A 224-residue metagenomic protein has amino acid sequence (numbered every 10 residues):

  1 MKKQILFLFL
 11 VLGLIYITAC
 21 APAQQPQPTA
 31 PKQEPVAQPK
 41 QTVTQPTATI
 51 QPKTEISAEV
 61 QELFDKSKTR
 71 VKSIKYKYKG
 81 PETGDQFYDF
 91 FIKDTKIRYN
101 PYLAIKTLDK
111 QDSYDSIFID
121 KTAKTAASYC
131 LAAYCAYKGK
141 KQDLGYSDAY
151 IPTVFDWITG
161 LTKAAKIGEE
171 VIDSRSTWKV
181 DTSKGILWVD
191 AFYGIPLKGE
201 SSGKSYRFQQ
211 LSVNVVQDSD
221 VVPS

Functional and structural regions predicted by a protein language model:
M1-Q4: Positively charged n-region of N-terminal signal peptides that target proteins for export
F9-I17: Bacterial N-terminal signal peptides
C20-I97, A133, K138-K141, D218-S224: N-terminal leader/targeting segments and the immediate start of mature chains
F64-K68, F87-K93, I117-I119, K163-V171 (+1 more regions): Short, exposed beta-strand/loop patches in secreted or surface proteins that constitute
K68-K77, K93-I105, I172-D181, F192-K198: Short, hydrophobic/aromatic-rich segments at coil-to-beta transitions
P81-D85, I172-W178, Y193-S224: Acidic, serine/threonine-rich low-complexity disordered tracts
D85-Y150, Y193-Q210: An acidic-aromatic
Y137-K140, D148-S201: Extended beta-strand-rich segments in extracellular/periplasmic secretory proteins, especially within noncatalytic
